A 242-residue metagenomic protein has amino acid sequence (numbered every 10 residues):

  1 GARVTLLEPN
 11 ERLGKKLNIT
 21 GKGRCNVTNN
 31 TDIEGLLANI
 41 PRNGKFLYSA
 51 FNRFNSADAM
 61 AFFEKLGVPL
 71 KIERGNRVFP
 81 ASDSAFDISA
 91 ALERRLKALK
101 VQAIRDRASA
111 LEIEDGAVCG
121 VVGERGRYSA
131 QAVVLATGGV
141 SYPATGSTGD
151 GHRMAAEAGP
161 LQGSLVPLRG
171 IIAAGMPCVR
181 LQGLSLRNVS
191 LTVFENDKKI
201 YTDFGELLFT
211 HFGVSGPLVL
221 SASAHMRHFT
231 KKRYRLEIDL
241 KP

Functional and structural regions predicted by a protein language model:
G1-L6: N-terminal Rossmann-like FAD-binding beta1-loop-alpha1 element of flavoenzymes
P9-Q102, R107, F209: Conserved N-terminal/central alpha/beta ligand/cofactor-binding core
E11-L13, N18-I19, V27, I33-E34 (+2 more regions): An anion/pyrophosphate-binding glycine-rich loop and adjacent beta-alpha core in soluble alpha-beta enzymes
P69-L92, A158, G163-G183: Rossmann-like dinucleotide-binding cores of NAD(P)H-dependent redox enzymes
I104, V122-A132, T202-G205: Core beta-strand elements of the Rossmann-like FAD/NAD(P) dinucleotide-binding domain in flavoenzyme oxidoreductases
I104-A117: A conserved short coil-to-beta-strand element within the FAD-binding core of flavoproteins
A110, V140-P143, G216, M226: Glycine-rich nucleotide phosphate-binding loop and flanking beta-alpha elements of Rossmann-like dinucleotide-binding
Y128-C178: Glycine-rich loop(s) and the adjacent beta-strand/alpha-helix scaffold that form part
